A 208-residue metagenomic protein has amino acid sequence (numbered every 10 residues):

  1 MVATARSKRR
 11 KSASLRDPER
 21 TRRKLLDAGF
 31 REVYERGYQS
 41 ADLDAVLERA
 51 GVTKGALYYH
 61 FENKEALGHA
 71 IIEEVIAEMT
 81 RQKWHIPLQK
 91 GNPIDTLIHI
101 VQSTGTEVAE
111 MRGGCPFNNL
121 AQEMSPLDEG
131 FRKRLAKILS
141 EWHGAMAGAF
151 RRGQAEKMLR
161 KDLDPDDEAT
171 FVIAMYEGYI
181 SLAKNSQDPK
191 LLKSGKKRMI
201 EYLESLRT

Functional and structural regions predicted by a protein language model:
M1-R10, D95, H99-E107, S140-E156 (+2 more regions): C-terminal peripheral helix-coil segments that are non-catalytic and often amphipathic
M1-R36, S40-V52, A66: Basic, helix-initiating cap at the start of DNA-binding domains
E19-D27, Q39-S40, G51, H60-W84 (+2 more regions): An amphipathic alpha-helix adjacent to DNA-recognition modules
G55: Key DNA-contact positions within bacterial/archaeal DNA-binding proteins
A70, W84-G113, P165-V172: Hydrophobic alpha-helical connector segments
T96, A109-G130: Amphipathic alpha-helical segments used for helix-helix packing
L163-L182, R198-Y202: Hydrophobic alpha-helical segments that form the core of small-molecule binding pockets and/or dimer interfaces
